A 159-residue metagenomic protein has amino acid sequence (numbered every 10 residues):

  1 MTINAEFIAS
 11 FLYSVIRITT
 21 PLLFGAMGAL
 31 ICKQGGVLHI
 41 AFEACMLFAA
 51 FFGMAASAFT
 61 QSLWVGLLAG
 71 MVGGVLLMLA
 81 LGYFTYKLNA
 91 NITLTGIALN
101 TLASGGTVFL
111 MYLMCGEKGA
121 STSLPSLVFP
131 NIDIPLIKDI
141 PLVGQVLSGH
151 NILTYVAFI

Functional and structural regions predicted by a protein language model:
M1-G25, L38, F52, F59-V65: Membrane-interfacial amphipathic/re-entrant helices at transmembrane-helix boundaries
T20-L23, A41-F48, A69-V75, L153-Y155: Short hydrophobic alpha-helical membrane-embedded segments
A26-I31, F51-A55, L79, Y83: Alpha-helical transmembrane segments of multipass membrane proteins
I31-A49, Y86-L99: Short, non-helical or kinked segments that cap or interrupt transmembrane helices
K33-V37, S62, A90, L113-A120: Transmembrane helix-loop junctions in multipass membrane proteins, especially transporters and channels
Q61-S104, V108: Alpha-helical transmembrane segments within multi-pass membrane transporters and channels
S104-I159: Transmembrane helix-bundle core of multi-pass membrane transporters and related energy-transducing complexes
